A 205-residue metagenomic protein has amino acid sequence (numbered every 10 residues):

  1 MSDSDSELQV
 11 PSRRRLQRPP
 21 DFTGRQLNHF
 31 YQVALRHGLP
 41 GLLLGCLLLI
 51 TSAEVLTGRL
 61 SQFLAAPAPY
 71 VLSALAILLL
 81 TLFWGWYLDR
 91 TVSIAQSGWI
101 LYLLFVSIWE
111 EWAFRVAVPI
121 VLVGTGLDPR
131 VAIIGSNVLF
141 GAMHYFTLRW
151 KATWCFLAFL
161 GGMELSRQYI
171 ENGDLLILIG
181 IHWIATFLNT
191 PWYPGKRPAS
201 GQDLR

Functional and structural regions predicted by a protein language model:
S2-H29: Short, Lys/Arg-rich, polar N-terminal cytosolic tail immediately upstream of the first transmembrane signal-anchor
Q9-R14, Q32, E111, F140: General helical secondary-structure elements
P20-H37, G45-A113, P119-T125, V131 (+1 more regions): Juxtamembrane helix-loop-helix connectors linking adjacent transmembrane helices in multi-pass membrane enzymes
D89-R205: Transmembrane helix-loop-helix hairpins at the membrane interface of multi-pass integral membrane proteins
